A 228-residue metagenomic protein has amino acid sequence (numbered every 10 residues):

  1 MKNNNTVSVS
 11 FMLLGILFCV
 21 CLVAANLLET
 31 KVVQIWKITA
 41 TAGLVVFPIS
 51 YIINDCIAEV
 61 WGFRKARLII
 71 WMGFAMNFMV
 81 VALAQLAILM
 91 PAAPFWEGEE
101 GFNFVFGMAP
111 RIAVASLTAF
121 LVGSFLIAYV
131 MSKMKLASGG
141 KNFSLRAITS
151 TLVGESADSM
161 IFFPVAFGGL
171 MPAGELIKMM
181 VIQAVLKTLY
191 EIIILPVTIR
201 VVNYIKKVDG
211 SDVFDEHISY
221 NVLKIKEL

Functional and structural regions predicted by a protein language model:
M1-F74, F78: Hydrophobic transmembrane alpha-helices
I35-T39, R111-A119, L145-R146, S150: Short alpha-helical transmembrane interface motifs in multi-pass membrane proteins
G73-F74, L121, S144-S156, M180-K187: Transmembrane helix-bundle signature of multi-pass membrane transporters/permeases
N77-F95, S116, F120, S124: Transmembrane alpha-helix/helix-exit interface in multi-pass inner-membrane proteins
L86-R111: Membrane-interface interhelical connector segments
M134-S144: Membrane interface segments of multi-pass transport proteins and intramembrane proteases
P164-G174: Interfacial helix-loop-helix junctions of multi-pass membrane proteins
V202-L228: Short, highly charged, low-complexity non-transmembrane loops/tails of multi-pass membrane proteins
